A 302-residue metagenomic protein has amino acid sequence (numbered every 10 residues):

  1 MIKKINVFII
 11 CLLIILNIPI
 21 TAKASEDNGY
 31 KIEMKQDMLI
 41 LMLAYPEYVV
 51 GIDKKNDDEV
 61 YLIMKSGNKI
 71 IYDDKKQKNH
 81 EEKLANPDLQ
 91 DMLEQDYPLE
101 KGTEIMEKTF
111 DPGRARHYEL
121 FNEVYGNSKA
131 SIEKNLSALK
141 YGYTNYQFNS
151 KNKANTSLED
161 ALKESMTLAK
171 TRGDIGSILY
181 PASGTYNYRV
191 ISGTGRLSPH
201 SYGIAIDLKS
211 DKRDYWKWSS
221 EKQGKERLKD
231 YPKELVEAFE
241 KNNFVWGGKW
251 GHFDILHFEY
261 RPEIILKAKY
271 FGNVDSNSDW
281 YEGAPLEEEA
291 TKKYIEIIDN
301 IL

Functional and structural regions predicted by a protein language model:
M1-I9: Bacterial N-terminal signal peptides that target proteins for export
I9-N17: Bacterial N-terminal signal peptides
P19-A24: Sec-dependent signal peptide cleavage junction
D27-E119: Solvent-exposed N-terminal domain segments of exported/luminal and surface proteins
M38, V50-I52, E59-V60, I191-L302: Catalytic cores and adjacent binding grooves of peptidoglycan-active enzymes
M106-I178: Active-site acidic/histidine clusters and adjacent loop/turn architecture that either coordinate catalytic ions
H117-S128, I132, A138-Y143, P181-S192 (+2 more regions): Well-ordered beta-sheet/strand-loop patches within structured domains
T171-P199, I204: Active-site-adjacent loop/helix surface patches within enzyme catalytic domains that shape the substrate-binding cleft
